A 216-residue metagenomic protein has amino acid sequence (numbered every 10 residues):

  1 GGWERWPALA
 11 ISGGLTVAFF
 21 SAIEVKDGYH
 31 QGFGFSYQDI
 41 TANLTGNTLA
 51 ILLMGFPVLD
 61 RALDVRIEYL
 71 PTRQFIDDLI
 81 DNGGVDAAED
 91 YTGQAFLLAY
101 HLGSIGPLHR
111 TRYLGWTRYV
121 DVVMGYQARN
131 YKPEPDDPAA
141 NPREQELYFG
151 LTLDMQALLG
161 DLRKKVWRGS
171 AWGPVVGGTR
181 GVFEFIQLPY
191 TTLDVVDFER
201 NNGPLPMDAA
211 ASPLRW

Functional and structural regions predicted by a protein language model:
G1-W216: Hydrophobic alpha-helical membrane segments
